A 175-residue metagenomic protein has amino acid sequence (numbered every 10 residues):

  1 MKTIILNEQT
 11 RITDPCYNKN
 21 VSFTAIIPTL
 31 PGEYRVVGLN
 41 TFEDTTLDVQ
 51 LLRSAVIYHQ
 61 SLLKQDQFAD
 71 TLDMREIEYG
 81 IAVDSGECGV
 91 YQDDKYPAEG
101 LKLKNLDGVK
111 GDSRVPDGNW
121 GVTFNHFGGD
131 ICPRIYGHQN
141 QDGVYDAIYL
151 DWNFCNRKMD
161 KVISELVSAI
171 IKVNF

Functional and structural regions predicted by a protein language model:
M1-F175: Intrinsically disordered, low-complexity acidic regions enriched in Pro/Ser/Thr
